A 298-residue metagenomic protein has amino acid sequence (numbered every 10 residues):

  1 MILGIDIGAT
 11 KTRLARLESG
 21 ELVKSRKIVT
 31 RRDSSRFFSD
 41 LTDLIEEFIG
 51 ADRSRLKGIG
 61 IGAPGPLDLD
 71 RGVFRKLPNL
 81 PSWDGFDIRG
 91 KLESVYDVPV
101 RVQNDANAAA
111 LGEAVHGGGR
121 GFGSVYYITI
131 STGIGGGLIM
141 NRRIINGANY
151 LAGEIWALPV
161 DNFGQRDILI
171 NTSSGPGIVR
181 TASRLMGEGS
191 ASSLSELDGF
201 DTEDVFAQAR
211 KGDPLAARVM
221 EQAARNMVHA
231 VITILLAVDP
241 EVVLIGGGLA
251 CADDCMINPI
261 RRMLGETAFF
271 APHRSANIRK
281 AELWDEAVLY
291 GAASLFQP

Functional and structural regions predicted by a protein language model:
M1-G58, L67-V73, G90-V98, V115-F122 (+1 more regions): ATP-binding/phosphotransfer module of carbohydrate and carboxylate kinases, centering on a glycine-rich
R26-I28, P78, A148: Short hydrophobic alpha-helix segments
T30-R32, S82-W83, L151-E154: A short acidic/small-residue loop/turn micro-motif
V73-G85: A charged helix-plus-loop insertion that forms the helical arch/lid used to bind and gate nucleic-acid substrates
V100-N104: General beta-strand structural signal in soluble alpha/beta enzymes
A109-A110, G121: Hydrophobic alpha-helical segments within soluble ligand-binding/sensing domains
R120-S173: Glycine-rich phosphate-binding loop of actin/hexokinase-like ATP-binding domains
